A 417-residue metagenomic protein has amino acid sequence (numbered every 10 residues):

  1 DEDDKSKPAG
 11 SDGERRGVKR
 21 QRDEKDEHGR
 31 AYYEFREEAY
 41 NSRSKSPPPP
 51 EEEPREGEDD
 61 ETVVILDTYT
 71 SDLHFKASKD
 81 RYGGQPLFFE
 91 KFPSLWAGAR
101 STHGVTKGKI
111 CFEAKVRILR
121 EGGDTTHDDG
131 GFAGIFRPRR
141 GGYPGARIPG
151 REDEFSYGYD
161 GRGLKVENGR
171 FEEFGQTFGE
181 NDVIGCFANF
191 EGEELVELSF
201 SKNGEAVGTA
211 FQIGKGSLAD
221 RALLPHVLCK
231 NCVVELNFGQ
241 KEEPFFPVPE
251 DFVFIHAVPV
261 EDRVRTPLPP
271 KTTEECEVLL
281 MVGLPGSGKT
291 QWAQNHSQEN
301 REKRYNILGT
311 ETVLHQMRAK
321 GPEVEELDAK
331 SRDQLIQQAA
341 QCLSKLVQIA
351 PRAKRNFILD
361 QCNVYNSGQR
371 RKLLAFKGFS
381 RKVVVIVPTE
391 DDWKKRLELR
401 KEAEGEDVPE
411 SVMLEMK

Functional and structural regions predicted by a protein language model:
D1-L308, T312-G321, E325-S344, Q348-N356 (+4 more regions): PRY/SPRY (B30.2) beta-sandwich protein-interaction domains and their adjacent Ser/Pro/Gly-rich low-complexity linkers
F357-Q361: Structural recognition of the conserved hydrophobic beta-strand(s) that form the central parallel beta-sheet of P-loop
C362-K417: Replace "adjacent to P-loop NTPase cores in ATP/GTP-dependent enzymes" with "adjacent to NTP-binding cores
